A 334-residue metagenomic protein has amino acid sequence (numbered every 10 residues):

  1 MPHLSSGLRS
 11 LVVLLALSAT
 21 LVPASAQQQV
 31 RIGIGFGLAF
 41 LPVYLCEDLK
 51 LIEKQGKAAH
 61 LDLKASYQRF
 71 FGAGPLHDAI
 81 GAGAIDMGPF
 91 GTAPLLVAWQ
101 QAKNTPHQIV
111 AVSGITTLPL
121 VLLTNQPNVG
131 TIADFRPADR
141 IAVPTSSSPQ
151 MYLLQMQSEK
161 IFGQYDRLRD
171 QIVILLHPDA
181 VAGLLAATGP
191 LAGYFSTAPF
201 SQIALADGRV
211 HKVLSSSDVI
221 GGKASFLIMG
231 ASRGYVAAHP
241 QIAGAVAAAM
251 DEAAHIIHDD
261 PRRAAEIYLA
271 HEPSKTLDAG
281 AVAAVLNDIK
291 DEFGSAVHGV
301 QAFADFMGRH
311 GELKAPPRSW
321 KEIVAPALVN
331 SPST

Functional and structural regions predicted by a protein language model:
M1-S6: N-terminal secretory signal peptides that target proteins for export/translocation
R9-T20: Bacterial N-terminal signal peptides
V22-A26: Sec/Tat signal peptide C-region and signal peptidase I cleavage site
Q28-I174, T188, A192-A198, G222-K223: Short, glycine-/small- and polar/acidic-enriched structural segments that line small-molecule recognition paths
E53-H60, D218-G221, D288-V297: Short, solvent-exposed loop/beta-turn-alpha elements that line the ligand-binding surface or hinge of extracytoplasmic
L168, V173, P178-A270: Pocket-lining segment of extracytoplasmic ligand-binding domains
V236-K314: Secondary-structure end/capping motifs
M307-T334: Conserved C-terminal helix/tail region of periplasmic/extracytoplasmic solute-binding proteins
